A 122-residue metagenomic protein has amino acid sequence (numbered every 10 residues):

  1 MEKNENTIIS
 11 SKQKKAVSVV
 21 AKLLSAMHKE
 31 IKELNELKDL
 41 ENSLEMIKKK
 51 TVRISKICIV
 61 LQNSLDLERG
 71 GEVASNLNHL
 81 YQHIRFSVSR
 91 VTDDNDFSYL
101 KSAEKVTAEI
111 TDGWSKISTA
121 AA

Functional and structural regions predicted by a protein language model:
M1-L65, E72-A122: N-terminal intrinsically disordered, cationic/polar leader segments that include organellar targeting peptides
